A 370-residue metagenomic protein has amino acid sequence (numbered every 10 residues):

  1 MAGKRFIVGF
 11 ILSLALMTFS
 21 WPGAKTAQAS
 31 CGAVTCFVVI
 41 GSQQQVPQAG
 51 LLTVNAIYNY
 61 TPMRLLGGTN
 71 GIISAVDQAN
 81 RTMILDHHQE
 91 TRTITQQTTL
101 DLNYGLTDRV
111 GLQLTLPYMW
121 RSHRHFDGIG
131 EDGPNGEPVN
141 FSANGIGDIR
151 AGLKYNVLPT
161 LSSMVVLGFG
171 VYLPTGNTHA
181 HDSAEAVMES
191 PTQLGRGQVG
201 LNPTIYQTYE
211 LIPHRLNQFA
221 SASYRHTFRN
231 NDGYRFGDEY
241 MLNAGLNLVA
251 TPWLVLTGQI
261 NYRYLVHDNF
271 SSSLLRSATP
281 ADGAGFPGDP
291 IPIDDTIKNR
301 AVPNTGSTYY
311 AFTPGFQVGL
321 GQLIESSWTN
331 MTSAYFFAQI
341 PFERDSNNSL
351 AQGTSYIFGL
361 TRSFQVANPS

Functional and structural regions predicted by a protein language model:
G23-A79, N177, E325-W328, V366-S370: Outer-membrane beta-barrel biogenesis signature
G41-S42, I84-H88, P134-F141, M188-Q193 (+3 more regions): Extracellular loop and loop/strand-boundary signature of outer-membrane beta-barrel proteins
S42, A56-Y58, L100-Y104, L114 (+8 more regions): Residues on the lipid-exposed face of transmembrane beta-strands in outer-membrane beta-barrel proteins
A49, T61, T107-R109, M119 (+6 more regions): Outer-membrane beta-barrel channels and translocator barrels
G50, I94-T98, N140-I149, S163 (+6 more regions): Residues that define the transmembrane beta-barrel architecture of outer-membrane proteins
Y58-R64, L116-S122, V157, V171-N177 (+6 more regions): Transmembrane beta-strands of outer-membrane beta-barrel pores
G67-T69, S74-A79, D232-S370: Outer membrane beta-barrel transmembrane domains
M83-G152, N156: Long, hydrophobic/aromatic-enriched structural stretches that serve as scaffold segments
